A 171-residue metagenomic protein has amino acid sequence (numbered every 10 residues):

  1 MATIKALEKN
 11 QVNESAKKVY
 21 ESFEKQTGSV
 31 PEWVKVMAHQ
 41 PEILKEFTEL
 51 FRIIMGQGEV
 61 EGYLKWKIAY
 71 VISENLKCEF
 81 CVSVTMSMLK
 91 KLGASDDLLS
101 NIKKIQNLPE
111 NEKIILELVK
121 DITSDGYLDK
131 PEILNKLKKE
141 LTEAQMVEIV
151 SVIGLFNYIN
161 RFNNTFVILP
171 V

Functional and structural regions predicted by a protein language model:
M1-V171: Hydrophobic alpha-helical segments
